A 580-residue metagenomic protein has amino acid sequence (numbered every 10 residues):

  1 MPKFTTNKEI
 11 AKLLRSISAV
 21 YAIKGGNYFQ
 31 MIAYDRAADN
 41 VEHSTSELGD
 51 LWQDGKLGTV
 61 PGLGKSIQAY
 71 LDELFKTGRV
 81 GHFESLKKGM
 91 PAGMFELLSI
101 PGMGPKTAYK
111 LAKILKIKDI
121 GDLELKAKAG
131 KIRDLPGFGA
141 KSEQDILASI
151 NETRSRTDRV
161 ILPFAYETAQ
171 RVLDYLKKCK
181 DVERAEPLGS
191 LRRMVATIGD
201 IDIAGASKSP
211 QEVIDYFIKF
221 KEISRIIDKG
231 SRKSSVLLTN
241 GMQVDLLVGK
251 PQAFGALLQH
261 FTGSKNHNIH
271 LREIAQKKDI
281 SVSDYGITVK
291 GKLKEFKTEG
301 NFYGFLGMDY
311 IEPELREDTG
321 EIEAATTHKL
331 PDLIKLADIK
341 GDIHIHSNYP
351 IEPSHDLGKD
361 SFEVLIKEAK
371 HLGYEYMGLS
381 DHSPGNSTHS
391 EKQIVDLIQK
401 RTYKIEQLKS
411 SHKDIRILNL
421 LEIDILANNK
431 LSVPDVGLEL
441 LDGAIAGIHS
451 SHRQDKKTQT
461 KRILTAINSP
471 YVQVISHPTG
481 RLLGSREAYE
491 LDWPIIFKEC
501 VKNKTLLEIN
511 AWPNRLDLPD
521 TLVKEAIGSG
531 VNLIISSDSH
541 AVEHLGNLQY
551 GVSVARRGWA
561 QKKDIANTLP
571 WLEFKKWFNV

Functional and structural regions predicted by a protein language model:
M1-G26: Charged, compositionally biased N-terminal leader segments and the immediate start of the first structured element
P2-K3, M194-I339, I343-Y349, D360-G373 (+3 more regions): Charged catalytic cores and adjacent phosphate/nucleic-acid-binding surfaces used for phosphate/nucleic-acid chemistry
F4, Y28-S234, G241, G255-A256 (+7 more regions): Accessory alpha-helical DNA-binding modules that contact the DNA backbone or grooves
L14-V20, N151-T153, S380-N386: A short small-residue
I17-K24, S44, T153-R156, S451: Alpha-helix C-capping/helix-to-loop hinge sites
A185-P187, G341-I345, E422: Two-metal-ion RNase H-like nuclease active-site motif
G378-L379, L421-E422: Core AdoMet radical
